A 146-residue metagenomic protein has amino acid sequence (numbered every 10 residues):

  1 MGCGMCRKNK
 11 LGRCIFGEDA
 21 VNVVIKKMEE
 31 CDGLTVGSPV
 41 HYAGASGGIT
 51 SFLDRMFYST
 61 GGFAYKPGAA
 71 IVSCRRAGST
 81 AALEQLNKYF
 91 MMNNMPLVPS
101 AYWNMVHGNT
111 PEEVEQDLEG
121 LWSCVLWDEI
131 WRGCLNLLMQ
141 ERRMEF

Functional and structural regions predicted by a protein language model:
M1, G48-I49, T110-E113: Short secondary-structure transition/capping segments
M1-M28, F146: Cysteine-cluster motifs in flexible loop/terminal segments that predominantly coordinate metals
G2-G4, A64-P67, R142: A short alpha-helix capping/helix-coil boundary motif
G4-R7, M56, W131: Alpha-helix boundary/capping residues
M5, V40, P111: Short, flexible micro-motifs
I15-Y102: Helix-loop-strand module that forms the ligand-binding subsite of alpha/beta enzymes
G17, V23, P96-F146: Glycine-rich phosphate/pyrophosphate-binding loop and the adjoining helix
